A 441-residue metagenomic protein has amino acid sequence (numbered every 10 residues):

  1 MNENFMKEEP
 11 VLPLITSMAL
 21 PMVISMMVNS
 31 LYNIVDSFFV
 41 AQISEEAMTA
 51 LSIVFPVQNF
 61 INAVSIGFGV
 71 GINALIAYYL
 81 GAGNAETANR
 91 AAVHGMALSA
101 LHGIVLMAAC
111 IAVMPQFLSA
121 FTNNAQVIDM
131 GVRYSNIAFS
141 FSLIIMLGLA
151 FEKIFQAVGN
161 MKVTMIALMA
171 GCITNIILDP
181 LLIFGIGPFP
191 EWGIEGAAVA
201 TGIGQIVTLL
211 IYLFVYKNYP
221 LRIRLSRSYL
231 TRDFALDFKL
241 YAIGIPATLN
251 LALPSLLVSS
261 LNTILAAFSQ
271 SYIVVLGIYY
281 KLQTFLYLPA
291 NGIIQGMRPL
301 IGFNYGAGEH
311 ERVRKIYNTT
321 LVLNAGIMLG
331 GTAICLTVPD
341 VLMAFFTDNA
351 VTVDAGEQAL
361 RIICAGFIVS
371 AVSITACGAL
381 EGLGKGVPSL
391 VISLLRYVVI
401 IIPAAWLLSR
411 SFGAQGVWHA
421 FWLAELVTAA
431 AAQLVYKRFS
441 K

Functional and structural regions predicted by a protein language model:
M1-A19, I76-L143, F189-I245, I301-G366 (+1 more regions): Short alpha-helical transmembrane segments in multi-pass integral membrane proteins
E8, L12-L31, V35, V57-V64 (+6 more regions): Residue-level signal for short hydrophobic patches within transmembrane helices of multi-pass membrane transporters
S17-D36, I137, G171, G204-T208 (+4 more regions): Transmembrane helical elements of multi-pass membrane transporters/channels
M27, L31-T49, L118-A125, L181-W192 (+4 more regions): Helix-terminus/linker motif at the lipid-water interface of multi-pass membrane proteins
M48-A108, A112, I145-G159, V163-T164 (+3 more regions): Small-residue-rich hydrophobic transmembrane alpha-helices
F60-A63, M107, N175-P180, L209-L213 (+4 more regions): Hydrophobic transmembrane alpha-helices of multi-pass small-molecule transporters
G69, N73, A138-Q156, T164-C172 (+5 more regions): Short runs within selected transmembrane alpha-helices of multi-pass transporters and secretion channels
C110, K153, D179, I183 (+7 more regions): Structural signal for membrane-spanning alpha-helices in multi-pass inner-membrane proteins, emphasizing helix cores
